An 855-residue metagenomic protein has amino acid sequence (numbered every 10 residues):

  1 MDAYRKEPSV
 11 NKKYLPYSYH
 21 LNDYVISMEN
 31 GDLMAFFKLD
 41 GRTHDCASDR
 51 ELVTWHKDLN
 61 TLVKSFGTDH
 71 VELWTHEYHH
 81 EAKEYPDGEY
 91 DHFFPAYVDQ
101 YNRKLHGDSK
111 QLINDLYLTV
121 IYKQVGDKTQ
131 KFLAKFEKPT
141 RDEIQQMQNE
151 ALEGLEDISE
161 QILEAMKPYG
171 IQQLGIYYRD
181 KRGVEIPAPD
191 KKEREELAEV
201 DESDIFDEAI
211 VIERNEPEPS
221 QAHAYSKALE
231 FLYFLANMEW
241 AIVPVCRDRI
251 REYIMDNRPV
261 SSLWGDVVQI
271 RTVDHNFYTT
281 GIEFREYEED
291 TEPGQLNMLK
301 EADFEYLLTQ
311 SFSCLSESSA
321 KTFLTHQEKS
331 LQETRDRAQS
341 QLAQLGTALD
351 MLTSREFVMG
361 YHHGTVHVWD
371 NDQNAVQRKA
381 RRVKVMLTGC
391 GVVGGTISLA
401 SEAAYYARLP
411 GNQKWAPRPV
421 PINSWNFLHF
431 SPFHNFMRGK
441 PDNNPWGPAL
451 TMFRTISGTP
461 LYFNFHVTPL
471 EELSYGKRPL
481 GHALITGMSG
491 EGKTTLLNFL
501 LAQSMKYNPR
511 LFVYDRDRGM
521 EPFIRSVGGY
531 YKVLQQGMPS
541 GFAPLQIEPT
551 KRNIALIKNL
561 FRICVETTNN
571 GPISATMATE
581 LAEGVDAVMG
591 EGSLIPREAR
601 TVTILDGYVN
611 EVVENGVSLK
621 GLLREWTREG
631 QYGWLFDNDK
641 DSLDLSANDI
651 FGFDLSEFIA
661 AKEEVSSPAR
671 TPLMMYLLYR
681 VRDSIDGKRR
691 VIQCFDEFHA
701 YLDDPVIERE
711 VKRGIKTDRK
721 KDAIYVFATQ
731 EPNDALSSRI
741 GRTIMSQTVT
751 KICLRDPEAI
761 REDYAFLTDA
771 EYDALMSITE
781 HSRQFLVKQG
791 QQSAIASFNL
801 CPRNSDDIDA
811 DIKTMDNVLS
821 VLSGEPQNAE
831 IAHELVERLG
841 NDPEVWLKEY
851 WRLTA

Functional and structural regions predicted by a protein language model:
M1-G439, G447: Extended, folded cores of ATP/NTP-driven motor/assembly subunits in large transport and secretion machines
R42, D49-G67, E289-A302, V392-V393 (+9 more regions): P-loop NTPase motor domains
T455-I456, H466, L470-L480: Phosphate-binding P-loop
I485: Hydrophobic anchor at the beta1->P-loop junction of P-loop NTPases
G490: Walker A (P-loop) phosphate-binding loop of P-loop NTPases
K493: Conserved lysine of the Walker
L496: Hydrophobic positions on the alpha1 helix immediately C-terminal to the Walker A/P-loop
I740-C753: A short helix-turn-beta junction within AAA+ P-loop NTPase domains corresponding to the substrate/partner-engaging
